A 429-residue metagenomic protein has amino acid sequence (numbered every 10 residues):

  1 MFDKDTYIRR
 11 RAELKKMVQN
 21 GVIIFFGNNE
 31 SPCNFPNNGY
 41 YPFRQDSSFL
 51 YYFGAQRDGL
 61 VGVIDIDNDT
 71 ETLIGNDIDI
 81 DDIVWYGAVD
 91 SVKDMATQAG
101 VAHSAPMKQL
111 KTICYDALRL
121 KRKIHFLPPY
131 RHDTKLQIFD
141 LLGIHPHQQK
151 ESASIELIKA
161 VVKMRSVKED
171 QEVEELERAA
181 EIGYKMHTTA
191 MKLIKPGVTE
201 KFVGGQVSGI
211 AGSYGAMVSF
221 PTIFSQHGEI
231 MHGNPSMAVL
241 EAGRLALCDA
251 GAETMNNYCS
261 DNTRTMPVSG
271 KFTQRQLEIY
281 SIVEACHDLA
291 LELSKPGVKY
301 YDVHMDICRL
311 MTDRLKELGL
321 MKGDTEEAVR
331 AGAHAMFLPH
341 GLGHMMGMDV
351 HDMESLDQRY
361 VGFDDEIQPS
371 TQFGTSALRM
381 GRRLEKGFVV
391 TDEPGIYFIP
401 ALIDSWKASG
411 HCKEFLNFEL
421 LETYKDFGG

Functional and structural regions predicted by a protein language model:
M1-G429: Active-site neighborhoods and metal-handling regions in enzymes and metal-associated proteins
